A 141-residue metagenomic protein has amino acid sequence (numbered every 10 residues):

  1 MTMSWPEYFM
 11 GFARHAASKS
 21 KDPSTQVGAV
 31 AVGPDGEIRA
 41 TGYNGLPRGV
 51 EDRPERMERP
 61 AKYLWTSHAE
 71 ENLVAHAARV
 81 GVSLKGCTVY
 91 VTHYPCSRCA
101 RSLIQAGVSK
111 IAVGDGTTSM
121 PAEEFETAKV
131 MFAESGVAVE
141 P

Functional and structural regions predicted by a protein language model:
M1-P141: Zinc-dependent deaminase catalytic domain
